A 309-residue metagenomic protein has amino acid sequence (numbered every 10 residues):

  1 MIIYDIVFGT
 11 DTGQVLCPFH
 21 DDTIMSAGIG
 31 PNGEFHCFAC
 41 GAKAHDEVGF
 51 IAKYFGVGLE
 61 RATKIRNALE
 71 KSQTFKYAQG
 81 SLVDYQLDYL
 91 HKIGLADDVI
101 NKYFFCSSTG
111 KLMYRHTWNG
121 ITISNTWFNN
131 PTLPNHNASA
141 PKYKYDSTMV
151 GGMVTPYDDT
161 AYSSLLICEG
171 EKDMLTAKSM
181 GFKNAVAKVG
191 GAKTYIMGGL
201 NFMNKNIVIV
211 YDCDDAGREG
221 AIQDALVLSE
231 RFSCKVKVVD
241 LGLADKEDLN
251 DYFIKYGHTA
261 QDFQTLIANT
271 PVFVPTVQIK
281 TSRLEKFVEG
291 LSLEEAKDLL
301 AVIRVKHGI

Functional and structural regions predicted by a protein language model:
M1-S72, D88-K111, D298-V302: N-terminal structured subdomain of primase-like DNA metabolism proteins
I2, H36-G41, H45-D46, Y162-L165 (+1 more regions): TOPRIM fold recognition
L16-H20, F38, R115-I121, V227-S229: A generic structural motif
P18, G28-G30, F38, R115 (+4 more regions): Residues in well-ordered beta-strands of folded domains
G56, S81, G94, G290-L291: Short, conserved sequence motifs enriched in acidic/basic residues, glycine, and aromatics that mark functional "hot
T74-D84: A short, highly charged nucleic-acid-interacting micro-segment common to nuclease and nuclease-linked defense proteins
Y77-A78, K102, H116: N-terminal module detector in large eukaryotic regulators
T109-K205, G220-A221: Phosphate-handling DNA/RNA-contact segment within nucleic-acid enzymes
